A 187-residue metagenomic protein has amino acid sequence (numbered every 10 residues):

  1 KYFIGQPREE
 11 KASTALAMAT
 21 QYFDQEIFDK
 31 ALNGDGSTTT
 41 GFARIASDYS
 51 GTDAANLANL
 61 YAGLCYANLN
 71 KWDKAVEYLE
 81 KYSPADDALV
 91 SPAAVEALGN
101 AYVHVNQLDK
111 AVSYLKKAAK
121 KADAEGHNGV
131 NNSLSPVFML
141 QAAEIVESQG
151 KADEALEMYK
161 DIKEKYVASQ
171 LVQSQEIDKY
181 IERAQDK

Functional and structural regions predicted by a protein language model:
Q6, S47-A55, L69, P84-S91 (+3 more regions): Short solvent-exposed coil/turn linkers within tandem alpha-helical repeat scaffolds
